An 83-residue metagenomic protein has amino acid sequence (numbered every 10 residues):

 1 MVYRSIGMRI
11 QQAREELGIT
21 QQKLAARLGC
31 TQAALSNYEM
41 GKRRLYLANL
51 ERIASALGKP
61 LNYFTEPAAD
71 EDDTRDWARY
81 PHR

Functional and structural regions predicted by a protein language model:
M1-E16: A short, Lys/Arg-rich alpha-helix, primarily the initiator
M8, Q12, A26, N37 (+1 more regions): DNA-binding alpha-helical recognition surfaces that contact promoter or target DNA
E15, A26, S55: Alpha-helical residues within the helix-turn-helix
G18-M40: Short alpha-helical DNA-recognition segment
G29, A48-Y63: DNA major-groove recognition helix of helix-turn-helix/homeodomain DNA-binding modules
T65-R83: Short, charged recognition helix plus adjacent turn of helix-turn-helix-like nucleic-acid-binding domains
